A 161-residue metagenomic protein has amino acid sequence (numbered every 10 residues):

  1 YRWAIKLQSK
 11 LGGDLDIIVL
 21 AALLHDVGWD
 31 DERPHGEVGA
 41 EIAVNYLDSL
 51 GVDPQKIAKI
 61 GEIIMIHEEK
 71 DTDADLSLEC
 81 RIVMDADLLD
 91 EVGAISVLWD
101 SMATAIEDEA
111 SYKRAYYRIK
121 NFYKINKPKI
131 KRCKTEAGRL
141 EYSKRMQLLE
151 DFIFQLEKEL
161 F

Functional and structural regions predicted by a protein language model:
Y1-I18, D30, I42-G51: Alpha-helical phosphate/pyrophosphate-handling elements in metalloenzyme active cores
R2-G12, L24, V52, T72-F161: Divalent metal-dependent phosphate-bond-processing catalytic cores, especially two-metal-ion Mg2+/Mn2+ enzymes that act
L15-H35, G39, I60-E69: His-Asp-centered metal-binding catalytic motifs of divalent-metal-dependent phosphohydrolases/nucleases
P34, N45, V97-W99: Residues at secondary-structure transition points
E37-C80: Helix-adjacent hinge/juxtasegments
